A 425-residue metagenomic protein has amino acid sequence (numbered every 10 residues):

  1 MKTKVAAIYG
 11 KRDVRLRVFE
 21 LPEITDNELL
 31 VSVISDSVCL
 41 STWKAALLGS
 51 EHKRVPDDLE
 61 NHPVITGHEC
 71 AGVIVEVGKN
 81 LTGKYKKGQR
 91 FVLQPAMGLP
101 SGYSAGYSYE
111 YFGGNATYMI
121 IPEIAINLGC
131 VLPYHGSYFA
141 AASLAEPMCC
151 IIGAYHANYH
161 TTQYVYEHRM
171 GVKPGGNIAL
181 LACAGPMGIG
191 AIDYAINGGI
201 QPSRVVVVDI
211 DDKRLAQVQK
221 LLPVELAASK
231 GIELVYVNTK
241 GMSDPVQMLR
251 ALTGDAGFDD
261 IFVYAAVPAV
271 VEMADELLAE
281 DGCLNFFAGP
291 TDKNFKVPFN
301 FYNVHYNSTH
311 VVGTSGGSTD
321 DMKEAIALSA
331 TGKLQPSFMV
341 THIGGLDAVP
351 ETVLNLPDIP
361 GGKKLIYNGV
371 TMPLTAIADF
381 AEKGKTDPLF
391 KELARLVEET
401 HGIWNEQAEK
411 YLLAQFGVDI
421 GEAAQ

Functional and structural regions predicted by a protein language model:
M1-T66, T400-Q425: Short N-terminal strand-loop motif that marks the start of NAD(P)H/FAD-dependent oxidoreductase cofactor-binding domains
P22-S37, E51-P100, G113, L132: Glycine-rich beta-strand-centered segment in the early N-terminal region that forms part of a ligand/cofactor-binding
P95-N177: NAD(P)H dinucleotide-binding glycine-rich loop of Rossmann-like/cofactor-binding domains, especially the beta1-alpha1
T162, K220, S243-M248, A256 (+2 more regions): C-terminal hydrophobic helical "lid"/dimerization subdomain of Rossmann-like NAD(P)H-dependent oxidoreductases
G175-N177, L181, I192-V270, L393: Adenosine-nucleotide cofactor-binding segment
P186-M187, R214: Hydrophobic/small residue at the entry helix of a nucleotide-binding pocket
A269-E272, E276, A288-S308: Rossmann-fold NAD(P)-binding glycine/threonine-rich loop
L278-E280: Helix-to-beta-strand junctions that scaffold the AdoMet/dcAdoMet cofactor pocket in Class I SAM-dependent enzymes
